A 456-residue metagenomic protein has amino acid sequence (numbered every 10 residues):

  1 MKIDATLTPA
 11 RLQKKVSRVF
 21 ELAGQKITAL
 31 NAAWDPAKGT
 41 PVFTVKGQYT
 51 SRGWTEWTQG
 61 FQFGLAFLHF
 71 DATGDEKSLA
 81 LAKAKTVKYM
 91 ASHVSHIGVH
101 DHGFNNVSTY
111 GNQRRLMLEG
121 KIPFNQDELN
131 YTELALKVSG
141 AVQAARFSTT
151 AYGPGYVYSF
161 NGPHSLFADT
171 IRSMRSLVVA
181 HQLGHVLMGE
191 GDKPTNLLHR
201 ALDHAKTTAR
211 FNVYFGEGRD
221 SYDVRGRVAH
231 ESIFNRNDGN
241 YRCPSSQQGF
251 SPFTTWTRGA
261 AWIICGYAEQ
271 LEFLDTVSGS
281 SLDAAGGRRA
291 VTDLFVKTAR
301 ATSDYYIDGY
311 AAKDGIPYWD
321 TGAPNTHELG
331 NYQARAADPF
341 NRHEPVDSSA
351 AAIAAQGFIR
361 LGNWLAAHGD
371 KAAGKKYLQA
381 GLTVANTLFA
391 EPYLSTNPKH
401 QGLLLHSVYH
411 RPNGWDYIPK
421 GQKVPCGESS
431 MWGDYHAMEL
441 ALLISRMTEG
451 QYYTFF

Functional and structural regions predicted by a protein language model:
M1-F456: Glycan-recognition and catalytic cores of secretory/periplasmic carbohydrate-active enzymes
